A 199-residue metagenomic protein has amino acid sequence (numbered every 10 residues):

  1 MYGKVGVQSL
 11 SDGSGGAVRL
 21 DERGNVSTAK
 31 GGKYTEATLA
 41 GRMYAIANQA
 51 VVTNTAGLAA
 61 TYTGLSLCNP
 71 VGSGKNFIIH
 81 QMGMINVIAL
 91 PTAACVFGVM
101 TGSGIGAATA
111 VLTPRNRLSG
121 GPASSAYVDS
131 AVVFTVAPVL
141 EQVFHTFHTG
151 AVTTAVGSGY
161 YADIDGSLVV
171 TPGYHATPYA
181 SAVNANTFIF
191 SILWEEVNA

Functional and structural regions predicted by a protein language model:
M1-G15, D21, G31-A199: Beta-strand-centric surfaces of beta-sandwich/beta-rich domains
